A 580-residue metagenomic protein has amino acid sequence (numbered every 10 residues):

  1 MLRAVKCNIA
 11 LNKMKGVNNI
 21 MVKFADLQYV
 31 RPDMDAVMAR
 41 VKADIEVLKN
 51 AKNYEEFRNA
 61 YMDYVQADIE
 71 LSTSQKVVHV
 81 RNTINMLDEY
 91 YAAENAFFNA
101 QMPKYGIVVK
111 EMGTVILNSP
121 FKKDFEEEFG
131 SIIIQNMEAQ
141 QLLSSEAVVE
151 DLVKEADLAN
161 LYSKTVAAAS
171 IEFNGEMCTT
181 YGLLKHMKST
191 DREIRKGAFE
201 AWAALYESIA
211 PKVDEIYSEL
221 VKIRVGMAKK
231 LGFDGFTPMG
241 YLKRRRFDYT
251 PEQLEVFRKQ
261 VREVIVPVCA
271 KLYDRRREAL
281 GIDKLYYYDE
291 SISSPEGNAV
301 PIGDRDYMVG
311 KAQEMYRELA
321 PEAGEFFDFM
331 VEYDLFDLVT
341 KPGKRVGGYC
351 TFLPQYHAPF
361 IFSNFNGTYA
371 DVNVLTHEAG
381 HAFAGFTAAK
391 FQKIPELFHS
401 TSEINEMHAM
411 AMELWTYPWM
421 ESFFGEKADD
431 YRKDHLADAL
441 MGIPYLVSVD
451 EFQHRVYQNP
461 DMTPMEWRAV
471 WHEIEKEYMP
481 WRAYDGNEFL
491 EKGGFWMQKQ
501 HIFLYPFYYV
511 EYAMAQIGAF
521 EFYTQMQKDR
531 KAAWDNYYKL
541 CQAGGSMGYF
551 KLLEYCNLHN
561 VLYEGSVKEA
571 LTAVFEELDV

Functional and structural regions predicted by a protein language model:
A4-I20: Short, Lys/Arg-enriched N-terminal segments with co-localized hydrophobic residues within the first ~10-30 amino acids
G16-N298, K311: A well-structured
I134, E138, L375, F383 (+5 more regions): C-terminal, non-catalytic "cap/extension" segments appended to globular domains
E263-V264, A388, H399-A428, L436 (+2 more regions): Post-HExxH zinc-binding segment in Zn-dependent metallohydrolases
E296-Q355, T368: Auxiliary, metal-adjacent structural segments of Zn-dependent hydrolase domains
V300-G303, P359-L375: Short pre-active-site segment immediately N-terminal to the catalytic Zn-binding motif
F360-N364, Q392-S402, Y431-A437, Y457 (+1 more regions): Short beta-alpha connecting loops at secondary-structure transitions that line or flank enzyme active sites
G380-I394, W415: Catalytic Zn2+-binding segment of zinc metalloproteases
